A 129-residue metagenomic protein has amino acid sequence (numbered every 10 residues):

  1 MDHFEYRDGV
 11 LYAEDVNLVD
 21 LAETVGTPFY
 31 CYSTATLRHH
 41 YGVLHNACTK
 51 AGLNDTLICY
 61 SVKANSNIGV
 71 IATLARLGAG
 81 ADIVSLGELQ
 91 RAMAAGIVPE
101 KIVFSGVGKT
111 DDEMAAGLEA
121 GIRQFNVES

Functional and structural regions predicted by a protein language model:
M1-V127: A charged N-terminal "starter" segment
